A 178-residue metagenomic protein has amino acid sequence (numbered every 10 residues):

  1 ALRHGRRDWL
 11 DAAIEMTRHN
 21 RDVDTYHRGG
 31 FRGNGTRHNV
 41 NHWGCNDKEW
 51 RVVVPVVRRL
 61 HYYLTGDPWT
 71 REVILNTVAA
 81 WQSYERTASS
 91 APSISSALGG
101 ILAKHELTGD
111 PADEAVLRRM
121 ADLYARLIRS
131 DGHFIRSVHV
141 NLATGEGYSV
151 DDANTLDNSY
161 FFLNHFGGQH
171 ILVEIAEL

Functional and structural regions predicted by a protein language model:
A1-L178: Catalytic cores of extracellular degradative/oxidative enzymes
